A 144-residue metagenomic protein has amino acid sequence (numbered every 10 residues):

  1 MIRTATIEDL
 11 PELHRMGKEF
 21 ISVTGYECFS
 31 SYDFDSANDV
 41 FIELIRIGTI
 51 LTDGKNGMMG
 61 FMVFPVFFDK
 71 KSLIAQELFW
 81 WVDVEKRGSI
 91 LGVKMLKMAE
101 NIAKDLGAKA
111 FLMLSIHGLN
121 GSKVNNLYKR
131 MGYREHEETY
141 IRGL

Functional and structural regions predicted by a protein language model:
M1-R15: A short beta-loop-alpha structural element at the N-terminal edge of CoA-dependent acyl/N-acetyltransferase catalytic
K18-V40: Conserved GNAT-fold acetyl-CoA-binding loop/helix
D39-T52: A short helix-loop-beta-strand connector motif used in the catalytic cores of GNAT acetyltransferases and, in some
G54-F64: Conserved beta-strand in the GNAT
L78-G88: A short, internal acetyl-CoA/4′-phosphopantetheine-binding micro-motif in the GNAT/acyltransferase core
K94-A110: Conserved acyl-CoA
K109-V124, G143-L144: Conserved beta-strand-loop-alpha-helix junction that forms the acyl-donor binding cleft
H117-E137: Conserved active-site alpha-helix within GNAT-family acetyltransferase domains
